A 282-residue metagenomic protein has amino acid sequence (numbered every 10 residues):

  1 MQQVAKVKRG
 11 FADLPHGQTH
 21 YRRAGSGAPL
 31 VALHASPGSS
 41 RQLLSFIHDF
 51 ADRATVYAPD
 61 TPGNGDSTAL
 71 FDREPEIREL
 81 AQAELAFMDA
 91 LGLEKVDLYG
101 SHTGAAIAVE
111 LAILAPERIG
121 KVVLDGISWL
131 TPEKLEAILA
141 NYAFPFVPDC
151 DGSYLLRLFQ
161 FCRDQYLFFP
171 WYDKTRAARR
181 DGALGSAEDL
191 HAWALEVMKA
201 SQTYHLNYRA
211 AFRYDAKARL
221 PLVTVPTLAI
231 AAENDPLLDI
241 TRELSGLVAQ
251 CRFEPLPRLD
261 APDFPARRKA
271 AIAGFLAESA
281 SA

Functional and structural regions predicted by a protein language model:
P15-A69: Conserved HGGG/HGGXW glycine-rich cap/lid loop of the alpha/beta-hydrolase fold
H48, Y57-T103: Active-site loop/oxyanion-hole signature of alpha/beta-hydrolase fold enzymes
I107-L111: Hydrolases whose catalytic domains are alpha/beta-hydrolase-1, hotdog thioesterase, or metallo-beta-lactamase-like
I113, G120-L156: Flexible "cap/lid" loop of the alpha/beta hydrolase fold
F169, G182-A216: Hydrophobic, aromatic-rich cap/lid helix
V223, A229-A231: Short beta-strand/loop motif that positions the catalytic acidic residue of the alpha/beta-hydrolase fold
E233-L238: Acidic catalytic loop of the alpha/beta-hydrolase fold
Q250-A282: Catalytic active-site module of serine/aspartate enzymes centered on a nucleophile-bearing elbow/loop
